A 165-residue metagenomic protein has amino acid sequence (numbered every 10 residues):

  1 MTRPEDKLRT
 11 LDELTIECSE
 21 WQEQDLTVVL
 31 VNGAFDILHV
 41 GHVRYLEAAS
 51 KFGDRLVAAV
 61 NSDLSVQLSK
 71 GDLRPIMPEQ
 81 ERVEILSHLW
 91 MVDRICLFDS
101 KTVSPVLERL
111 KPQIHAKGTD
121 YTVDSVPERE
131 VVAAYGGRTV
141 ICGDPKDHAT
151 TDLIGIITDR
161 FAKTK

Functional and structural regions predicted by a protein language model:
M1-K165: Nucleotidyltransferase catalytic core that binds NTPs
